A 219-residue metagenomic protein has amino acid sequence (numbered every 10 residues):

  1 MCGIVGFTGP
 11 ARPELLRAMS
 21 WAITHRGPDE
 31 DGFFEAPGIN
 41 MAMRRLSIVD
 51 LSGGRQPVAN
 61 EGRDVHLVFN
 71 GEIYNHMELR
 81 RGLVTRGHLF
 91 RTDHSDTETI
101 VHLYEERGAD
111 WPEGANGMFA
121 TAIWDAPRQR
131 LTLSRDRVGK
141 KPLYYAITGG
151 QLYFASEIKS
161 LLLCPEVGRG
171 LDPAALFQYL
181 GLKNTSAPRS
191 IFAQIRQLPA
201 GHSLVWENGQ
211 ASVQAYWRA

Functional and structural regions predicted by a protein language model:
M1-A219: Cysteine-centered catalytic environments shared across enzyme families
